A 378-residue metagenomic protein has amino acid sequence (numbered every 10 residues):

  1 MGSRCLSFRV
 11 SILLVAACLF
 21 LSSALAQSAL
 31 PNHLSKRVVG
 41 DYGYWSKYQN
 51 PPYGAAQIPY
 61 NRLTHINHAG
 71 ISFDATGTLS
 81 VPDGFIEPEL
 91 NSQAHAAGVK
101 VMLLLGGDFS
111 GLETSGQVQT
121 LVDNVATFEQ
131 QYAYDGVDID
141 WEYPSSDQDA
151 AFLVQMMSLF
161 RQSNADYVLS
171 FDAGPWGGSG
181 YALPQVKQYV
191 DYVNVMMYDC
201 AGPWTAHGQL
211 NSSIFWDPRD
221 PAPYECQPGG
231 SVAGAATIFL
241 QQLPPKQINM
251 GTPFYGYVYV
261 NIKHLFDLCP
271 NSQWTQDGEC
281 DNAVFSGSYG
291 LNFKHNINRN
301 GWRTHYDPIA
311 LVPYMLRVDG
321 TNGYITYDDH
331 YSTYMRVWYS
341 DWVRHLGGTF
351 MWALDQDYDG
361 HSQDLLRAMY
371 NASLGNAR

Functional and structural regions predicted by a protein language model:
M1-A17: Classical eukaryotic N-terminal signal peptides for Sec-dependent ER targeting/secretion, especially the positively
G2, A17-H33: N-terminal signal peptide
Q27-E129, Q209-N211, G230, Q273-E279 (+1 more regions): Glycan-recognition patch characteristic of GH18 chitinases/ENGases and related GlcNAc/peptidoglycan-binding proteins
R62, W204, L210-S213, Q247-W342 (+1 more regions): Glycan-binding loop/region signatures in secreted carbohydrate-active enzymes
I66, L103, I139, V193 (+3 more regions): Conserved, mostly hydrophobic/aromatic
T76-F85, E142-K294: Substrate-binding surface in catalytic domains of secreted glycosidases
L90-V101, Q131-A133, Q162-D166, Y189 (+2 more regions): A structural motif corresponding to the C-terminal end of an alpha-helix and its immediate exit/capping segment
N124-F152, D199, F350: Active-site groove signature of glycoside hydrolases
